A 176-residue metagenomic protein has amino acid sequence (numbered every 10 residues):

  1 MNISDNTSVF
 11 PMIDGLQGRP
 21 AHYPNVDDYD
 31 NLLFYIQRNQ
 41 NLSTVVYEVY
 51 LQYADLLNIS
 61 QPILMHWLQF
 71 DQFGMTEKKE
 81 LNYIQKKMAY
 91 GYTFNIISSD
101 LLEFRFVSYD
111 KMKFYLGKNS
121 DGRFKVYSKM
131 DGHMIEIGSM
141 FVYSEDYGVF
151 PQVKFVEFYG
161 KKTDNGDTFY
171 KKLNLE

Functional and structural regions predicted by a protein language model:
M1-N82, D167-K171: N-terminal export/targeting and maturation segments
S8, D27, L32-L33, L68 (+5 more regions): Short non-domain terminal segments
R19-H22, K78, N95, E136 (+2 more regions): Intrinsically disordered, low-complexity, compositionally biased regions/tails
Y23, Y29, Y35, Y47-Y53 (+9 more regions): Sequence-level detector for tyrosine residue identity
Q61-M134: Mature extracytoplasmic domains of secretory-pathway proteins
F104-E176: Extracytoplasmic electrostatic interaction patches
